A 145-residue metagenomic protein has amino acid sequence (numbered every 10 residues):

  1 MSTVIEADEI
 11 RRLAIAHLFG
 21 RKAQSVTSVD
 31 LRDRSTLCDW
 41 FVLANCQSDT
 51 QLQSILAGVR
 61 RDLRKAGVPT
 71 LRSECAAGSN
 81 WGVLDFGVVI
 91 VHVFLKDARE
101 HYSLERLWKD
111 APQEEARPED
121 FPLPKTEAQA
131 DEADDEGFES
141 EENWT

Functional and structural regions predicted by a protein language model:
M1-D33, T50-A57, A66, C75 (+3 more regions): Long, contiguous binding/interaction regions
D33-T36, F41: Active-site neighborhood of thiol-dependent amide/isopeptide-bond enzymes
F41-L43, V83: Short aromatic/hydrophobic contact patches that present stacked aromatics for nucleic-acid/ligand binding
L43-N45, F94: Short hydrophobic/aromatic beta-strand micro-patches that form the beta-sheet surface supporting nucleotide- or nucleic
R60: Anionic-ligand anchoring segments at beta-strand to alpha-helix junctions in alpha/beta enzyme folds, i.e., glycine
